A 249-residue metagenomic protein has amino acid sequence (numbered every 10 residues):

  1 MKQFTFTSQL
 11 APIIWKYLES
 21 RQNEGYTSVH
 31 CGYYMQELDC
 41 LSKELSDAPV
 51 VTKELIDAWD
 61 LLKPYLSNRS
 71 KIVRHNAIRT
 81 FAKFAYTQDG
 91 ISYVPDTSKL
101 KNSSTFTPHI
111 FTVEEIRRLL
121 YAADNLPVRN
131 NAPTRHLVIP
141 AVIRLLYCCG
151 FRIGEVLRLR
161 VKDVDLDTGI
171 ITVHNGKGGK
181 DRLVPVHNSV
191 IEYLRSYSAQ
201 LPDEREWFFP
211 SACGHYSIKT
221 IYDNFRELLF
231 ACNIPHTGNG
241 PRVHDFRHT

Functional and structural regions predicted by a protein language model:
M1-T249: Conserved catalytic core of the tyrosine transesterase superfamily
